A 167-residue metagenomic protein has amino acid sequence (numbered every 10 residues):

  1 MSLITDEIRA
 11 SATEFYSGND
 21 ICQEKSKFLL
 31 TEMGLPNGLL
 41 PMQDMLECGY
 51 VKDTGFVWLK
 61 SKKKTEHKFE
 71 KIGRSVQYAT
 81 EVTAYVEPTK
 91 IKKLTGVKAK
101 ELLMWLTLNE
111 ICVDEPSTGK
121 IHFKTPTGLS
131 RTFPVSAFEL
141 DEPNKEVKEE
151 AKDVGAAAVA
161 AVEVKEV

Functional and structural regions predicted by a protein language model:
S2-G49, D53-F56, K60-E70: Extracellular/luminal recognition modules and glycoprotein regions
S75-V167: Helix-rich interaction surfaces within compact, conserved domain-sized segments that mediate assembly or partner
